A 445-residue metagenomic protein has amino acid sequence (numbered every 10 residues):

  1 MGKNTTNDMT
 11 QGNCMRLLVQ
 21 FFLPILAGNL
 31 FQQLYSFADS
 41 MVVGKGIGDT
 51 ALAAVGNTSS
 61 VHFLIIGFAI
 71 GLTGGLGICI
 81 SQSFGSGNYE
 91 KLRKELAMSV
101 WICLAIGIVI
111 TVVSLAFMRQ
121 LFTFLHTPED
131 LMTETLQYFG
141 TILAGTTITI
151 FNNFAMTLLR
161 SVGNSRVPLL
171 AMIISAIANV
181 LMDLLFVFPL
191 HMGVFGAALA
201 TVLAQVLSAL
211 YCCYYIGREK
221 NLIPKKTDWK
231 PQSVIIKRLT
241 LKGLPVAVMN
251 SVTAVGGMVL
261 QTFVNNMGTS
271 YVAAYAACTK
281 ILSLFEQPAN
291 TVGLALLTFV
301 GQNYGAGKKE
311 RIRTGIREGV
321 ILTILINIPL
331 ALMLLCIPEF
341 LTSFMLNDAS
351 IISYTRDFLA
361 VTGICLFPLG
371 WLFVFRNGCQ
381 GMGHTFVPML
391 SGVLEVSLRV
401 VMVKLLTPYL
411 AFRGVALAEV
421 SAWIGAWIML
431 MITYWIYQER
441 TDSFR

Functional and structural regions predicted by a protein language model:
M1-F22, I80-T147, P189-L244, V300-C365 (+1 more regions): Short alpha-helical transmembrane segments in multi-pass integral membrane proteins
Q11, M15-L34, A38, V61 (+9 more regions): Residue-level signal for short hydrophobic patches within transmembrane helices of multi-pass membrane transporters
Q20-D39, T141, N152, S175 (+4 more regions): Transmembrane helical elements of multi-pass membrane transporters/channels
I25, N29, M41, I78 (+14 more regions): Transmembrane alpha-helix boundary and packing residues in multipass membrane permease domains and related
L30, L34-L52, F122-E129, L185-M192 (+4 more regions): Helix-terminus/linker motif at the lipid-water interface of multi-pass membrane proteins
V43-F63, E129-E134, V194-F195, I235-K242 (+5 more regions): Interfacial/gating helices of multi-pass transporter permease domains
L52-V112, T149-P168, A274-P338, L369-S391: Small-residue-rich hydrophobic transmembrane alpha-helices
T73, I142-R160, P168-N179, A197-C212 (+4 more regions): Short runs within selected transmembrane alpha-helices of multi-pass transporters and secretion channels
